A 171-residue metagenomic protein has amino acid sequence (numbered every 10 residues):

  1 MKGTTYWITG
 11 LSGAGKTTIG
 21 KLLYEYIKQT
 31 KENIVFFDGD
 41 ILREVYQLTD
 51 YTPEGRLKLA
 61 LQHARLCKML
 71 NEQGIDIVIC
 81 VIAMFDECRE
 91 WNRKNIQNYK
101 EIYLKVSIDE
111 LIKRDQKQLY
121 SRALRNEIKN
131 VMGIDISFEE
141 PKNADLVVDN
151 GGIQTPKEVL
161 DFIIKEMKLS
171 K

Functional and structural regions predicted by a protein language model:
M1-T5: Extreme N-terminal, non-catalytic leader segments that precede Walker-type/kinase nucleotide-binding cores
I8: Hydrophobic anchor at the beta1->P-loop junction of P-loop NTPases
S12: The conserved Walker
K16: Conserved lysine of the Walker
K21-R65: Conserved substrate/cofactor phosphate-moiety recognition/catalytic segment in nucleotide-dependent phosphotransferases
V45, E54-K100, S121-A123: Glycine-rich phosphate-binding loop used to anchor ATP phosphates in small-molecule kinases, encompassing both
I79-C80, N95-R114, V148: Conserved phosphate-donor/acceptor-positioning beta-strand/loop module used by diverse small-molecule
K105, K113-D161, L169-K171: Small-molecule kinase domains that catalyze NTP-dependent phosphoryl transfer to phosphate-bearing small molecules
